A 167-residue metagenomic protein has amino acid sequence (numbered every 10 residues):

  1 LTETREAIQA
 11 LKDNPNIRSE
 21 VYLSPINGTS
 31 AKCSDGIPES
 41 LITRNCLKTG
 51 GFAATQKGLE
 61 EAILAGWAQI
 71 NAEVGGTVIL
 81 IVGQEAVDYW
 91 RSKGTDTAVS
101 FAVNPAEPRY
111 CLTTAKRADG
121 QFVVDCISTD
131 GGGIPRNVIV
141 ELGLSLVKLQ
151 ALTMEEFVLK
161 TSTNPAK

Functional and structural regions predicted by a protein language model:
L1-T95, A102-V123: Histidine/acidic residue-rich metal-binding segments in metalloenzymes
V99-S100, G131: Conserved aromatic-histidine-acidic binding/catalytic patches
E107-K167: His/Asp/Glu-enriched, well-ordered alpha-helical/loop segment that forms or immediately abuts the divalent-metal
